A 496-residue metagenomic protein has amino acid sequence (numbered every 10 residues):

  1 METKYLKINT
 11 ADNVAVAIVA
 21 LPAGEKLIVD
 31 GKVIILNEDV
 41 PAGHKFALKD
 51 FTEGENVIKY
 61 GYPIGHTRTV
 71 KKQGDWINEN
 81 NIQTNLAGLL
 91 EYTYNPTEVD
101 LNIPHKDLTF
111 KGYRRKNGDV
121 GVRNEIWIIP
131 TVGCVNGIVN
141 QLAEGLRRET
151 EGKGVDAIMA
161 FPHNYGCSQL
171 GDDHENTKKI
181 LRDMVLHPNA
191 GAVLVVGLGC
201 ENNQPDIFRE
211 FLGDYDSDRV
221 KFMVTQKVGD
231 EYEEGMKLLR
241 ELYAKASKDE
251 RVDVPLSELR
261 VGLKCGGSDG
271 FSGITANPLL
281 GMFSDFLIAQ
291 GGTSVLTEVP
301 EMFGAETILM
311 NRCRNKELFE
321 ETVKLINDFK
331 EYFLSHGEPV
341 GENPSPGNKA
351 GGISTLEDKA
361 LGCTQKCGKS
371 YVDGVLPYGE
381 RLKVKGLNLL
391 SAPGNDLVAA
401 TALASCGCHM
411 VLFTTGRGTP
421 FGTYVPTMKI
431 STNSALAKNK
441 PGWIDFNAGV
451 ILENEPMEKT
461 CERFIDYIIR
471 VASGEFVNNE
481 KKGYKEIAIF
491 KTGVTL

Functional and structural regions predicted by a protein language model:
M1-M410, R417-P420, V425-L496: Metallocofactor- and cofactor-centric catalytic cores in central/energy metabolism, strongly enriched
